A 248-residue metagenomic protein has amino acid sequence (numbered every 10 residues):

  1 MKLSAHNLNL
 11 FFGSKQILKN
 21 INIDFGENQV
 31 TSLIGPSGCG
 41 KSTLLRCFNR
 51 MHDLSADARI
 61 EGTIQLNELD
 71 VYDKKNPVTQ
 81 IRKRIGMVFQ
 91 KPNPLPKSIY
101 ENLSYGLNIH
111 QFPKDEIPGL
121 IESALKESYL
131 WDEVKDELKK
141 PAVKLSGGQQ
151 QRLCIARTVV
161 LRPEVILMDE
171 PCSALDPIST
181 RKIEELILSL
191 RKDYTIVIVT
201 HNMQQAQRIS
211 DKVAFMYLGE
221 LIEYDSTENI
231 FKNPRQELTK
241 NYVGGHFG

Functional and structural regions predicted by a protein language model:
T63-Q80, I230: ABC ATPase NBD Q-loop/coupling interface
L66-D70, D115-D136: Conserved ABC ATPase "signature" region
K140-L145, Q149: Conserved ABC ATPase signature
R162: Conserved catalytic motifs of ABC-family nucleotide-binding domains
I166-D169: Catalytic Walker B motif of ABC-type/P-loop ATPase nucleotide-binding domains
R181-K192: Helical segment within the ABC ATPase nucleotide-binding domain
